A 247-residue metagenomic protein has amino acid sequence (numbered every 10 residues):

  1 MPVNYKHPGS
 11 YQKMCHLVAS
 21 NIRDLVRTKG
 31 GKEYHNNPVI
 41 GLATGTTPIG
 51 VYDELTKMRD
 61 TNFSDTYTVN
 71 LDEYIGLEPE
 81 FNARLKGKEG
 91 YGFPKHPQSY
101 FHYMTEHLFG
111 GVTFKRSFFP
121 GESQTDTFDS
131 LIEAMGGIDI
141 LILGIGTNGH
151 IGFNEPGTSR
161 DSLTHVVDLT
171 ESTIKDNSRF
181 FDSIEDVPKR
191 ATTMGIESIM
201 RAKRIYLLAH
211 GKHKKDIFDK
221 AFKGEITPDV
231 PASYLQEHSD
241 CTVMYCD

Functional and structural regions predicted by a protein language model:
M1-I40, T56-K57: N-terminal glycine-/serine-/threonine-rich phosphate-binding loop
M1-Y5, Y11-K13, F63-I142: Ligand-binding beta-strand-loop-alpha-helix segment within the catalytic cores of soluble metabolic enzymes
P2, M194-E197, R201-D247: ATP/nucleoside-binding phosphotransfer catalytic cores, i.e., glycine-rich phosphate-binding loops
N36-P38, T66, K203: Nucleotide donor/acceptor-binding cores
L42-T47, L143-T147, H210: Glycine-rich beta-strand-to-loop/alpha-helix junction loops that act as flexible
E54-F63, L85-K88, P156-H165, G224-I226: A glycine- and small-aliphatic-rich helix-loop capping segment at beta-alpha/alpha-beta transitions that lines
G136-D161: Glycine-rich phosphate-binding loop
G152-I196: Class I SAM-dependent methyltransferase SAM-binding "motif I" and its flanking Rossmann-like core
